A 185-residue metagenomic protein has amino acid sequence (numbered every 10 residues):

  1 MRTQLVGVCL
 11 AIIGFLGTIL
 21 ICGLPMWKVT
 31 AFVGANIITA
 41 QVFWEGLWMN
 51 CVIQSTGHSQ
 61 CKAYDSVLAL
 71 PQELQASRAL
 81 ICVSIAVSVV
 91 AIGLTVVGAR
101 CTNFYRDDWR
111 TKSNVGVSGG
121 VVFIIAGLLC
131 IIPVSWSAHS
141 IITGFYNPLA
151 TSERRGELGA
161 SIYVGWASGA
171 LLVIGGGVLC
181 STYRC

Functional and structural regions predicted by a protein language model:
M1-K28, L74-S140, G165-S168, L172-R184: Signature of small four-pass
L24-A76: A surface-exposed beta-alpha-beta supersecondary segment
T30, V42, V52-I53, V83-A86 (+3 more regions): Short, intrinsically disordered/low-complexity patches at protein termini and at juxtamembrane boundaries
G34, T39-W44, K112-V121, T151-A170: Individual transmembrane alpha-helices with interfacial aromatic-anchor signatures
C51, C61, C101-N103, T143: Functionally engaged cysteine thiol sites
T56-C61, H139-L149: Peri-membrane helix termini and adjoining interfacial loops of integral membrane proteins
A63-A76, G144, A150-T151, V178-C185: Alpha-helical membrane-embedding segments and immediately adjacent membrane-interface amphipathic helices
